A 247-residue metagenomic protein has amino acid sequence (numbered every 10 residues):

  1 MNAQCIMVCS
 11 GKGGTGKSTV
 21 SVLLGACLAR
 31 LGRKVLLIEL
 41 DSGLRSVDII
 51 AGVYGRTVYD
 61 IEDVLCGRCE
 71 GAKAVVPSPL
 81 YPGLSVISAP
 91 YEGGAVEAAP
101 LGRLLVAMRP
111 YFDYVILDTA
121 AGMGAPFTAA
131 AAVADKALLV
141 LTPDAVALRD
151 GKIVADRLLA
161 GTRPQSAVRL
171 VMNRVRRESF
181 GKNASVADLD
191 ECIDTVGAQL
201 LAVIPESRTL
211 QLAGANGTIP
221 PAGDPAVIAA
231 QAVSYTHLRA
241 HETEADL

Functional and structural regions predicted by a protein language model:
N2-D41, M108: Walker A/P-loop phosphate-binding motif and the immediately C-terminal alpha-helix
L37-P110, L212-P220: P-loop/Walker-type NTP enzyme "switch/lid" segment
L40-S42, T119, R174, L247: Generic detector of well-ordered alpha-helical packing
S42-L44, E92, D144-V146, V175-S179 (+1 more regions): Conserved nucleotide-binding/hydrolysis micro-motifs of P-loop NTPases
V58, A72, A98, G102 (+4 more regions): Amphipathic alpha-helical transducer elements in NTP-driven molecular machines
R109-P110, Y114, A120-A202: Conserved catalytic-core segment of NTP-binding enzymes
E206-A229: Conserved GTP-binding G-domain of TRAFAC-class P-loop NTPases and closely related GTPase folds
T236-T243: Conserved small/polar residues in nucleotide/adenosyl-binding loops
